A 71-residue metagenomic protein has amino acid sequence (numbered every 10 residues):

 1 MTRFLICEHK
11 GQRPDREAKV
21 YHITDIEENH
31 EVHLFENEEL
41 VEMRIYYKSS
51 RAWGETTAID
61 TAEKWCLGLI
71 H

Functional and structural regions predicted by a protein language model:
M1-N37: Short N-terminal "domain-start" leader segments that mark the transition from disordered tails or signal peptides into
R3, C7, E39-H71: Mixed-charge, Lys/Arg-enriched low-complexity segments
